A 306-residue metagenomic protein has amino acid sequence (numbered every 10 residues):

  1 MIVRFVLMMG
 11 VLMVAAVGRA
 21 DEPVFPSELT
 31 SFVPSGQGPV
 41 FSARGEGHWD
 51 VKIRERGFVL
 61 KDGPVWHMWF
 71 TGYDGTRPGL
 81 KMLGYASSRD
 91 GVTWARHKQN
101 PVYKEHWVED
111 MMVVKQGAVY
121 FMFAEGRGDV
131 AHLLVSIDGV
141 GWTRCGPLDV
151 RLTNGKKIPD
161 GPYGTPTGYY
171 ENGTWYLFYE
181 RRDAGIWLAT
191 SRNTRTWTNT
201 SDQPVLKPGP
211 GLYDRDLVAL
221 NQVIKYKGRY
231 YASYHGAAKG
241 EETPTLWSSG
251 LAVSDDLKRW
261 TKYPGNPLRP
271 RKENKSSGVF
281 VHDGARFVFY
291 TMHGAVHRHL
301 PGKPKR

Functional and structural regions predicted by a protein language model:
M1-F5: Positively charged n-region of N-terminal signal peptides that target proteins for export
V6-A15: Bacterial N-terminal signal peptides
A20-R306: Carbohydrate-active catalytic/glycan-binding domains of CAZyme proteins, especially the secreted or lumenal ectodomains
